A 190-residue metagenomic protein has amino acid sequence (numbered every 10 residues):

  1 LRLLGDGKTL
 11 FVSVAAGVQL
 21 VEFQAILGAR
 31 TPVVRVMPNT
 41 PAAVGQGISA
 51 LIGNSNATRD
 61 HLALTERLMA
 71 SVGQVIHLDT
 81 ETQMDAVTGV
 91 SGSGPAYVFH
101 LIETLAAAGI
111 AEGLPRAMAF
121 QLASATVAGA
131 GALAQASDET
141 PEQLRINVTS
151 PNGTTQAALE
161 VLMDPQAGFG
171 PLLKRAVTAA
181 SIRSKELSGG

Functional and structural regions predicted by a protein language model:
L1-L51, S55: Rossmann-like NAD(P)(H) cofactor-binding subdomain of soluble oxidoreductases
A16-G17, P38, E81, P95 (+2 more regions): Alpha-helix N-cap/helix-start capping motif
E22-P32, I48-A86, Y97-A136, S181-R183: Internal alpha-helical scaffold of NAD(P)-dependent oxidoreductase catalytic cores
V34, Q83-G89, P141-I146: Short pre-catalytic strand/loop immediately N-terminal to key active-site residues, enriched for Gly-Thr
A43-Q46, S93, G153-T154: A short, glycine/Asx- and small/polar-enriched loop/turn that sits immediately N-terminal to a beta-strand
S91-Y97: Short glycine/threonine-rich catalytic loop with a Thr-x-Gly-x-Asp
S124-G190: NAD(P)-dependent Rossmann-like dehydrogenase/reductase catalytic/cofactor-binding core
